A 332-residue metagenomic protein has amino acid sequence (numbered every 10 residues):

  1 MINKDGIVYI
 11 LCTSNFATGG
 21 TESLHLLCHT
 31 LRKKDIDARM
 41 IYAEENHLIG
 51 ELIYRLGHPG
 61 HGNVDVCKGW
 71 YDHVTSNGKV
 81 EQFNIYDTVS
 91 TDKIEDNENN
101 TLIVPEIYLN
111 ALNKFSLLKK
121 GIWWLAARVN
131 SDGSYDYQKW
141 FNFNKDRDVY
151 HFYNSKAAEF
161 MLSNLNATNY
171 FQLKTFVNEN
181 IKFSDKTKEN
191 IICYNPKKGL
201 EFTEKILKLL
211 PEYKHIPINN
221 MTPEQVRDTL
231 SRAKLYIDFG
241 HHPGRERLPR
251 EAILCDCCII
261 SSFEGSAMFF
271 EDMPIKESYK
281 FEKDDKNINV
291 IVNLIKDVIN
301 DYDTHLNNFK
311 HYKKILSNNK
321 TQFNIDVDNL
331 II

Functional and structural regions predicted by a protein language model:
Y9, L48-D146: Extended catalytic core of nucleotide-activated donor transferases of GT-like folds
C12-S23: A short, glycine/small-residue-rich beta-strand->loop->alpha-helix junction that serves as a flexible
T21-L31: Short amphipathic alpha-helix
S23, G121-W123, S131-K145, Y150-V226: Conserved catalytic-core segment of nucleotide-activated headgroup transferases in glycan assembly
D37-L48, K214-N220: A short beta-strand-loop structural module common to alpha/beta enzyme folds
G50, E95, L109-L117, E159-N166 (+4 more regions): Short loop/helix-cap segments at secondary-structure boundaries that form the rim of catalytic
P223-A233, L254: Short acidic alpha-helix that forms the nucleotide-activated donor recognition element in Leloir-type transferases
F239-P243, R247-S317: Catalytic binding pocket for nucleotide-activated donors in carbohydrate/polymer assembly enzymes
